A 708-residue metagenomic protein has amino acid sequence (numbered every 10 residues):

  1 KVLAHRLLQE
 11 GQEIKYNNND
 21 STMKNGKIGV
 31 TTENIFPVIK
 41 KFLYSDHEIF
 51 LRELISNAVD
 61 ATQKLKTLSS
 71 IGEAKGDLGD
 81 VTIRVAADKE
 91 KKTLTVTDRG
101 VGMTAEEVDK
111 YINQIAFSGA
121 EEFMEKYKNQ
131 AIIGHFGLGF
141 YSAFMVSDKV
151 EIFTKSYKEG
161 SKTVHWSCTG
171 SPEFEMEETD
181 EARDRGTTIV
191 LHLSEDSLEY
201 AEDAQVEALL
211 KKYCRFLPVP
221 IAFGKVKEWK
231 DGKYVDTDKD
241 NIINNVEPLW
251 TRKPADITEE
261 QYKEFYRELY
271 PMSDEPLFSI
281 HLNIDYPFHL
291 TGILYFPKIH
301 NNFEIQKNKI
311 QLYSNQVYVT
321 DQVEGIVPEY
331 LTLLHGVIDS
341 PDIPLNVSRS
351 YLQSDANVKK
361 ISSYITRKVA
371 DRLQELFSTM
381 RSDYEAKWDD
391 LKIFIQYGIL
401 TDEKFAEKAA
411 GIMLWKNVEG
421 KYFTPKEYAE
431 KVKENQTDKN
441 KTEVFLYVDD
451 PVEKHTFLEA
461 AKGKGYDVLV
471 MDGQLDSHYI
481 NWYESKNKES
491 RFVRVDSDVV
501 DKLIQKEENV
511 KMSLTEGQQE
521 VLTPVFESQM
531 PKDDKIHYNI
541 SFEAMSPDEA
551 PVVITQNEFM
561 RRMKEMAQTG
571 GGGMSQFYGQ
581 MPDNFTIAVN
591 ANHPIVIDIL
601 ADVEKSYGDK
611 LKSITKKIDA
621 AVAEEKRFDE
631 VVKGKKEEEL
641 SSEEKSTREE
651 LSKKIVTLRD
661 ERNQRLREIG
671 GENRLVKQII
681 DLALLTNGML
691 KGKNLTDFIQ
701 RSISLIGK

Functional and structural regions predicted by a protein language model:
L3, L7-Y200, A208, K439 (+2 more regions): GHKL (Bergerat-fold) ATPase N-terminal catalytic module, capturing the glycine-rich phosphate-binding loop and acidic
I132, V150-E173, S194-L198, A204-K708: GHKL/Bergerat-fold ATPase module in large chromosome/replication-associated machines
